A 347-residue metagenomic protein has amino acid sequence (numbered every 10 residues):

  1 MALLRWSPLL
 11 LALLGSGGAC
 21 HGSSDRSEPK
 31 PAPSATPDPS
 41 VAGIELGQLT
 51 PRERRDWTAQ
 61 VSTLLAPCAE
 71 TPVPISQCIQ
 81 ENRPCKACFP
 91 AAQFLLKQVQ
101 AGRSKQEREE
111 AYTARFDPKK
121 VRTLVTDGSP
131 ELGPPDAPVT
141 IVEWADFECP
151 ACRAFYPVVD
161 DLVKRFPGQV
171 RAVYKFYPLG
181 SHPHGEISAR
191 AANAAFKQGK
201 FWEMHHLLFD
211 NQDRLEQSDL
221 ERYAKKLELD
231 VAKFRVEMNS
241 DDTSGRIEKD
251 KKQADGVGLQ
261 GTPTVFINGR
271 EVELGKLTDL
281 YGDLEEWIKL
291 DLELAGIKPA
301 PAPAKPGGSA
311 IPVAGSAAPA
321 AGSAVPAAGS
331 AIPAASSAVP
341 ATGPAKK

Functional and structural regions predicted by a protein language model:
S7-G17: Bacterial N-terminal signal peptides
A19-S24: Bacterial signal peptide processing site
R26, A87, W144-A145, A151-V163 (+4 more regions): C-terminal cap of thioredoxin/glutaredoxin-like
S27-R52: Post-signal peptide N-terminal segment of mature Sec-exported envelope proteins
P51-A66: Immediate flanking context of iron-sulfur cluster ligation sites
Q60, P74-K86, A91-L96, V142 (+7 more regions): Structural alpha/beta surface segment adjacent to cysteine/selenocysteine redox centers across thiol/disulfide enzymes
A66-C68, C149-C152: Short cysteine clusters
L124-V139, K164: A short beta-strand-turn-helix
